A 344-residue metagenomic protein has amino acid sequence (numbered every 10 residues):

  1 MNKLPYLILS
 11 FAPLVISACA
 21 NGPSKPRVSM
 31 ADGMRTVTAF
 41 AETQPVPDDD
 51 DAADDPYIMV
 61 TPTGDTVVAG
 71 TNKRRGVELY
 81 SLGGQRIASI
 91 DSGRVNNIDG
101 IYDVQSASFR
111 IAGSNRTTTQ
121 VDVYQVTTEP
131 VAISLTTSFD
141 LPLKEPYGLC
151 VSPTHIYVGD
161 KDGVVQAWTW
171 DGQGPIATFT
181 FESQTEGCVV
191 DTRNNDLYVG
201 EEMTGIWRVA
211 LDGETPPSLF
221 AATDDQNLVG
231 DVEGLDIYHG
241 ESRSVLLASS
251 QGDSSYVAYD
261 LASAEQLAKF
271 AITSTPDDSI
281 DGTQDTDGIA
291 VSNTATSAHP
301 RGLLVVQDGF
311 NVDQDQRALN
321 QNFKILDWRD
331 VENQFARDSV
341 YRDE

Functional and structural regions predicted by a protein language model:
M1-I8: Bacterial N-terminal signal peptides that target proteins for export
I16-A18: C-terminal motif of bacterial Sec signal peptides marking the signal peptidase cleavage site
A20-E344: Sequence/structural signature of beta-propeller domains
